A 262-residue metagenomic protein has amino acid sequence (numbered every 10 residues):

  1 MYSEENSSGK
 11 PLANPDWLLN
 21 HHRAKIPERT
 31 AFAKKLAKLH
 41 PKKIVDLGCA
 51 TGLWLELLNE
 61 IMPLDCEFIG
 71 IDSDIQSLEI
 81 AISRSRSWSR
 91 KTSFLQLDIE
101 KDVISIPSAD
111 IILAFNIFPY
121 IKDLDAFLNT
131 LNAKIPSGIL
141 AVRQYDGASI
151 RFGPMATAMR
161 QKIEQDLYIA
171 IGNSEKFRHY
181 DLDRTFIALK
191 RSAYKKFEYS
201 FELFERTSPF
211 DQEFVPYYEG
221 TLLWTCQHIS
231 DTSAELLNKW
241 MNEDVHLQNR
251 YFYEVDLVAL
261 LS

Functional and structural regions predicted by a protein language model:
E4-D16, E198-Y251: C-terminal helical/coil "lid" or tail adjacent to the Rossmann-like core of SAM-dependent
R23-H40, L57: Conserved alpha-helix/loop element of class I SAM-dependent methyltransferases that forms part of the SAM/SAH-binding
P41-A50: Conserved class I S-adenosyl-L-methionine
L53-K101: Class I SAM-dependent methyltransferase SAM/SAH-binding core
P63, I121-K122, I135-P136: Helix-to-beta-strand junctions that scaffold the AdoMet/dcAdoMet cofactor pocket in Class I SAM-dependent enzymes
D110-L124: A short SAM/SAH-binding and catalytic strip from SAM-dependent methyltransferases
D125-I139: A short glycine-rich, Lys/Arg-flanked "PGG" loop and its adjoining helix->strand segment in the class I
A141-P209: Conserved catalytic/acceptor-binding region of the Class I
